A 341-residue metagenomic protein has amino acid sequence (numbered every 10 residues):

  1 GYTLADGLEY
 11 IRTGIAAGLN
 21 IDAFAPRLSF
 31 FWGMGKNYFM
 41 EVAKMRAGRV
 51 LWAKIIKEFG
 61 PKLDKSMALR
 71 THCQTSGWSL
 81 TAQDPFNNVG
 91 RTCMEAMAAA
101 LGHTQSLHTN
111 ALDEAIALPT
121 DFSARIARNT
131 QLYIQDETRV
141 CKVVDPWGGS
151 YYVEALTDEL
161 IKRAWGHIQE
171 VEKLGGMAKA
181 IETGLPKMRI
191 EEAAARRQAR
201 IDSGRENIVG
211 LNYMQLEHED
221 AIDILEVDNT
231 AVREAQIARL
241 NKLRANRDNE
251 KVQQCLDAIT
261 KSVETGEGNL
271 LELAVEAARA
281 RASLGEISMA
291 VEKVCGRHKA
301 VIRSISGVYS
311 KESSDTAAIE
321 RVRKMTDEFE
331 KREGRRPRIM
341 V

Functional and structural regions predicted by a protein language model:
G1-A98, A111-R128: Helix-rich catalytic cores of soluble enzyme domains
D22-F24, Q253, S262-E267, V322-R338: Glycine-rich phosphate/diphosphate-binding loops that line cofactor/substrate pockets in enzymes
A25-R27, K65-L69, H103-Q105, G266 (+1 more regions): Short coil/turn connectors at secondary-structure junctions
L28-K36, A155, N241, I339-V341: Short, hydrophobic beta-strand segments
L63, V144-D145, R200, F329-E333: Replace "in large, NTP-powered and nucleic-acid-processing enzymes" with "in large, NTP-powered factors and other
L80-A82, Q105, A178, L185: Append "with occasional cross-activation on large, charged helical scaffolds in nucleic-acid assemblies
H103-E114, V140-W147: Short acidic/histidine-rich active-site segments
Q131-L132, D136-R323: Flexible, glycine-rich loop/tail regions that form catalytic "lids" or insertion modules at the edges of active sites
